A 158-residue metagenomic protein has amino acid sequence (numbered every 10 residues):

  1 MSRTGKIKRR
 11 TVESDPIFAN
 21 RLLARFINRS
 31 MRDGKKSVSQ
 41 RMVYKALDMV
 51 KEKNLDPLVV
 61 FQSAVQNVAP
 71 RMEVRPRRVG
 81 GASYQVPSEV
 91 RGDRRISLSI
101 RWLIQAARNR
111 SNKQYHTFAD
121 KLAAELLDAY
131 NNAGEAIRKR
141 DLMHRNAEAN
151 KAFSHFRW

Functional and structural regions predicted by a protein language model:
M1-D33, S37-Q40, Y44-W158: Strongly charged
